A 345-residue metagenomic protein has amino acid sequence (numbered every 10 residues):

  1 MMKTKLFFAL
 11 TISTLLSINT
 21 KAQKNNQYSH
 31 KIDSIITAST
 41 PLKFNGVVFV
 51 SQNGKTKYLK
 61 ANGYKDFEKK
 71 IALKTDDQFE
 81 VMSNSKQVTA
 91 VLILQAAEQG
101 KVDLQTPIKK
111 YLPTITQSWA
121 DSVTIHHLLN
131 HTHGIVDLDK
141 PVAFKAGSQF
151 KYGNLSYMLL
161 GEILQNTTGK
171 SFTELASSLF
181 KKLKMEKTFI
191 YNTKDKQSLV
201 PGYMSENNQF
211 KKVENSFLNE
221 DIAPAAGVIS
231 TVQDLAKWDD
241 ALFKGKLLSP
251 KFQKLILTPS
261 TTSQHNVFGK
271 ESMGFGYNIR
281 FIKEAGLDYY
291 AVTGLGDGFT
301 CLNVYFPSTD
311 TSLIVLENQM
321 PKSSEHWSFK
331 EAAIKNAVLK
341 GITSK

Functional and structural regions predicted by a protein language model:
M1-Q27: Bacterial Sec-dependent N-terminal signal peptides
L16, N208-K211: Short, motif-level signal for alpha-helix interfacial/capping segments enriched in acidic residues and aromatics/proline
Q23-A61, T168, T173, S177 (+1 more regions): Catalytic loop of the DD-peptidase/beta-lactamase superfamily, centered on the K-T-G motif and neighboring
K24, K55, N62-K170: Active-site-proximal loop and beta-strand segments within enzyme catalytic domains
K57, I115-V123, G134-D139, L183-N192 (+1 more regions): Secretory-pathway/luminal and periplasmic proteins that interact with or process carbohydrate-rich
H127-S198, E214, E220-A236: Catalytic-site signature segments of enzymes, centered on catalytic residues
L128-L129, Y203, I256: A generic structural signal for nonpolar/aromatic side chains embedded in well-ordered alpha-helices
D195-N208: Mobile, glycine-enriched helix-loop/loop "lid" segments at the mouths of ligand-binding/catalytic clefts that gate
